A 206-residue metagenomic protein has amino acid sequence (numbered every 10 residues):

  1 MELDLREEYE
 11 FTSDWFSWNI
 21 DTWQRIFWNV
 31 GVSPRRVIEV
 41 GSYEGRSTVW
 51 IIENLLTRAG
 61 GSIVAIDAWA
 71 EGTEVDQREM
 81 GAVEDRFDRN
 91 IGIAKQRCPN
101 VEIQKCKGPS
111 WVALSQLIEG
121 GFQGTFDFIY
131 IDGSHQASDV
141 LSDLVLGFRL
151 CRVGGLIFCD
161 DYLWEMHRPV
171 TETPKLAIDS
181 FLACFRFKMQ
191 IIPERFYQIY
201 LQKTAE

Functional and structural regions predicted by a protein language model:
E2-D14, I20-E206: S-adenosylmethionine/decaboxylated-SAM
